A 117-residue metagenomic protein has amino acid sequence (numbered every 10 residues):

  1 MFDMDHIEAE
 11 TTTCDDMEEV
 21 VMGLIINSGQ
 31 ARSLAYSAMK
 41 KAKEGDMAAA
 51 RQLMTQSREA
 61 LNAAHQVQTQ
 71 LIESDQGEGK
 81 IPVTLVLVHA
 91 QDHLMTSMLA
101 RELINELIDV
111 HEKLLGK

Functional and structural regions predicted by a protein language model:
F2-K117: Terminal alpha-helical segments
